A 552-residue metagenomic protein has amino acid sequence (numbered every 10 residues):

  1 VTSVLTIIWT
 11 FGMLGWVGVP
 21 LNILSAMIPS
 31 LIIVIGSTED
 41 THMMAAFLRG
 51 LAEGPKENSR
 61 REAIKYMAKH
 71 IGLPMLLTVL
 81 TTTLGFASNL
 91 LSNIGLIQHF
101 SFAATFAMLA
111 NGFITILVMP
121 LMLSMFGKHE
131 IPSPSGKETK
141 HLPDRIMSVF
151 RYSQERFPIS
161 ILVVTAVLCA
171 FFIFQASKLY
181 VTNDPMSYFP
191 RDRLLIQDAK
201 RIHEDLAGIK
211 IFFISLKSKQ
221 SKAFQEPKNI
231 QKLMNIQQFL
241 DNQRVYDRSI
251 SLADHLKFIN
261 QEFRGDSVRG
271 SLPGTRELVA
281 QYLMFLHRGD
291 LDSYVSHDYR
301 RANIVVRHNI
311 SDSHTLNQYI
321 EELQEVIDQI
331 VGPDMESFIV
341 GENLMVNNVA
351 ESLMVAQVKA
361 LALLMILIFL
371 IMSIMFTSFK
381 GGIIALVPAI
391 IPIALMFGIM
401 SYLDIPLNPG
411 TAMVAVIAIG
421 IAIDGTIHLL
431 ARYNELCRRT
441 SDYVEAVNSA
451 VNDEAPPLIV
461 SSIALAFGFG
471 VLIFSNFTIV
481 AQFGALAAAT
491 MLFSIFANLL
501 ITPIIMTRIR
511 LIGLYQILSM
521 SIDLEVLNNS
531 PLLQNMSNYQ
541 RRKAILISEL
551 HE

Functional and structural regions predicted by a protein language model:
V1, Q231-M234, L278-M365: Extracytoplasmic
V1-D184, S311, D328-M520, L524-E525: Membrane-embedded transmembrane helical bundles of large multi-pass transporters/channels
P29, K210-F212, V245, R300-A302: Envelope-exposed proteins and targeting segments
F150-Y152, K178-F224, F239, L272-V295 (+1 more regions): Solvent-exposed, non-transmembrane loop/terminal regulatory segments of multi-pass membrane proteins
I202, I214, L240, S249 (+7 more regions): Hydrophobic, well-ordered secondary-structure elements that form the walls of internal hydrophobic environments
D205, N235-V245, E322-D334, A446 (+2 more regions): Generic non-transmembrane alpha-helical segments
Q243-F285: Alpha-helical transmembrane helix bundles of large polytopic membrane transport and channel proteins
N528-E552: Regulatory nucleotide-sensing modules
